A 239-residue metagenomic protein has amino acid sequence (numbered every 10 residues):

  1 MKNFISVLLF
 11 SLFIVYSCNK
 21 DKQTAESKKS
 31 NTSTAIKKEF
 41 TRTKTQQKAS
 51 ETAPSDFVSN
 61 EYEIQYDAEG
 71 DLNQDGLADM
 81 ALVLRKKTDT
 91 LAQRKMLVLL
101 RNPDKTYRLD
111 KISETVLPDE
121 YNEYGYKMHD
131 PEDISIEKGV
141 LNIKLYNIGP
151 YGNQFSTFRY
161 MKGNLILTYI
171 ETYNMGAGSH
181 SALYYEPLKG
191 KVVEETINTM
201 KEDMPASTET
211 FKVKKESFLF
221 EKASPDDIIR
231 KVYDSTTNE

Functional and structural regions predicted by a protein language model:
M1-K38: Bacterial Sec-dependent N-terminal signal peptides
D21-S30, I136-E239: Acidic, small-residue rich beta-repeat scaffolds with periodic aromatic anchors
T34-Y62, D104-M128: Blade-edge motifs of beta-propeller repeat domains
Q65-L72, D130-K138: Beta-propeller blade termini
L72-L84, I136-L145: Acidic/hydrophobic-patterned starts of short beta strands in beta-sheet-rich repeat architectures
K86-D89, I148-P150: Short glycine/acidic-enriched loop and turn motifs that connect beta-strands
L91-S113, F155-K162: Beta-propeller blade repeat segments, especially FG-GAP/WD-type strand-to-loop junctions in 6- to 7-bladed propeller
